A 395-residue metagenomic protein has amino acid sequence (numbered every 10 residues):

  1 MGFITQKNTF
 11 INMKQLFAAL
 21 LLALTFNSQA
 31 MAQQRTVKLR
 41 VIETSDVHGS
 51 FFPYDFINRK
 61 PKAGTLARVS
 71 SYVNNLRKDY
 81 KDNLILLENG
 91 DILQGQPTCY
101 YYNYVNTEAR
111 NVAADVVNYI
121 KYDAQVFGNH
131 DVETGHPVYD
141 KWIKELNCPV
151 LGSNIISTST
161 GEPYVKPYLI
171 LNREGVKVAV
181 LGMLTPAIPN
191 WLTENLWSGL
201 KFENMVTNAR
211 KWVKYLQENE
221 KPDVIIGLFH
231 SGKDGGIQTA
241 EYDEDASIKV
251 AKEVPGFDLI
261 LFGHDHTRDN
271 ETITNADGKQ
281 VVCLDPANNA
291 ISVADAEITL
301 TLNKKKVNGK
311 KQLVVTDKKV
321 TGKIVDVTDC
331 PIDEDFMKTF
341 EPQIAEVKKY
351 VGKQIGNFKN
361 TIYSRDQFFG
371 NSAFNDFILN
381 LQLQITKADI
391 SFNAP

Functional and structural regions predicted by a protein language model:
M1-R35: Bacterial Sec-dependent N-terminal signal peptides
L16-A18, R35, Y80, G322-K323 (+2 more regions): N-terminal hydrophobic alpha-helix used for membrane targeting or insertion
A23-L24, D46, K387: Charged, amphipathic alpha-helical interaction segments
T25-F26, K81, E341: Short, flexible coil/linker elements and helix-boundary hinge sites characteristic of intrinsically disordered
Q33-V325, F369-L381, S391: Acidic, metal/ion-coordinating pockets
L313-P395: Hard-cation-handling environments
